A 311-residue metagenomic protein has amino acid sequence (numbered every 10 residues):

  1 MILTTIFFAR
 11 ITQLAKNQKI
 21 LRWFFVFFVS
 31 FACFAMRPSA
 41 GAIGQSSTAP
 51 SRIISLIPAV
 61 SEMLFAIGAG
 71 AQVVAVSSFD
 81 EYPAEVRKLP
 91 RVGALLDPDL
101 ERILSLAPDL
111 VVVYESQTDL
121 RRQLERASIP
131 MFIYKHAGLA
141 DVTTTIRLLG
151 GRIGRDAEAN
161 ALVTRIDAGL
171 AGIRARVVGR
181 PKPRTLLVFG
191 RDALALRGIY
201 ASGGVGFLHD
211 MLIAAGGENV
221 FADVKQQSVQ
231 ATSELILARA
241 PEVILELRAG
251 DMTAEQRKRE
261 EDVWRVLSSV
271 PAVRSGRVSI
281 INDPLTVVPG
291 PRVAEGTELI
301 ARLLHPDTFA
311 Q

Functional and structural regions predicted by a protein language model:
T5-S39, I43: Short, low-complexity, charge-dense intrinsically disordered segments
Q45-R52, D119-L196, E218-Q226, G276-Q311: Extracytoplasmic substrate-binding proteins
R52-L120, I129, V220, R248 (+1 more regions): A short, structured surface patch at a secondary-structure boundary
I57, E115-S116, F189-R191, V224 (+3 more regions): Short secondary-structure boundary segments
S61-A66, E81-E85, R180, A193-I199 (+2 more regions): Short, solvent-exposed loop/turn elements at domain surfaces
S77, S202-S228, E246-R248, I280: His/Asp/Glu-enriched short active-site or ligand-binding loop at hydrolase and phosphoryl-transfer sites
L100-A107, R126-A127, A231-A240: Short helices/loops that flank or line small-molecule/ion binding pockets
T118-R126, V243-D262: A ligand-binding cleft/hinge motif common to bilobed small-molecule-binding domains
